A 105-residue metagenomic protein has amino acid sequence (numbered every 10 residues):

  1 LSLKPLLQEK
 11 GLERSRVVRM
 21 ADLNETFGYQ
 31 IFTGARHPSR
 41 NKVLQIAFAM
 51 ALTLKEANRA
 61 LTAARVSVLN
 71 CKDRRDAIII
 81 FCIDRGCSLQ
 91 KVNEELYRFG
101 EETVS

Functional and structural regions predicted by a protein language model:
L1-R14, Q90-S105: A short, Lys/Arg-rich alpha-helix, primarily the initiator
L7, V18, A47: The alpha-helix within a helix-turn-helix
S15, R19-A21: Short, contiguous, well-structured surface segments enriched in hydrophobic/aromatic residues
S15, T26, K55: Key DNA-contact positions within bacterial/archaeal DNA-binding proteins
A21-P38, A63-R65: Recognition helix of helix-turn-helix/homeodomain-like DNA-binding domains that insert into the DNA major groove
A35-F48: Short, basic-rich loop-to-helix N-cap that marks the start of a DNA-contacting helix
N58-C87: Short, charged recognition helix plus adjacent turn of helix-turn-helix-like nucleic-acid-binding domains
